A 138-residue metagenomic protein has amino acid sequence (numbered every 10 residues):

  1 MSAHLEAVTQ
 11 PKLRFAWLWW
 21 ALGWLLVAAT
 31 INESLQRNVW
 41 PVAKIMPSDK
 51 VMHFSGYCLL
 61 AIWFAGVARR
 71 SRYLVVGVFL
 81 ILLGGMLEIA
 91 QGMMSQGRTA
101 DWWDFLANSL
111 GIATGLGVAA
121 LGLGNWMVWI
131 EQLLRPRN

Functional and structural regions predicted by a protein language model:
S2-W103, S109, A113-N138: Bulky hydrophobic segments
